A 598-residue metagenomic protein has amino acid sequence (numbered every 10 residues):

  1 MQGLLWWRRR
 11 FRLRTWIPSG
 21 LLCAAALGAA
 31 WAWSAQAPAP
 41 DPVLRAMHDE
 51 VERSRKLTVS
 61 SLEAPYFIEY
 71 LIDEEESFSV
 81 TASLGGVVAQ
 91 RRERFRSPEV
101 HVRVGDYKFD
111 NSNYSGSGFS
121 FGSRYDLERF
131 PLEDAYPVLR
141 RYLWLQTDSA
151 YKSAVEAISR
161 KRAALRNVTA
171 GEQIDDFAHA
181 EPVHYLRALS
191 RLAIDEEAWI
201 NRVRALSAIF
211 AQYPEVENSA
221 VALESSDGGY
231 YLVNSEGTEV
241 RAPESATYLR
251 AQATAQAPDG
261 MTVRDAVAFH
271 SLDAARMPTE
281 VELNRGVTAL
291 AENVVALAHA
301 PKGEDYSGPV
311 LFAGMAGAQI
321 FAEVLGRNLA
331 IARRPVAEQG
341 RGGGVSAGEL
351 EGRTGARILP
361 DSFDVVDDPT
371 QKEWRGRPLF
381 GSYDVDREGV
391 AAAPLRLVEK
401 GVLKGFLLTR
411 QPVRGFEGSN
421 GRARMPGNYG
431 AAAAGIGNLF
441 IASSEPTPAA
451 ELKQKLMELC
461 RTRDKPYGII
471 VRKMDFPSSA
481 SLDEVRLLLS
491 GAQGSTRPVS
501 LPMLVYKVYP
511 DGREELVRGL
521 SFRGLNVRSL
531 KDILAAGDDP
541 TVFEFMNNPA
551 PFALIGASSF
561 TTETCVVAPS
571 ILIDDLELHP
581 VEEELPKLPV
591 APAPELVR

Functional and structural regions predicted by a protein language model:
R8-R10, I17: Intrinsic, low-complexity polybasic segments
T15-G20, L379, A391, L501-P502: Generic hydrophobic-segment detector
W16-A30: Bacterial N-terminal signal peptides
W31-V390, P394, E399-V402, G415 (+4 more regions): Active-site bordering "gate/hinge" segments that shape substrate access to catalytic or cofactor-binding pockets
T147, T370, E388-R598: Long, low-charge, small-residue-enriched segments that form tightly packed helices used for assembly/packing
